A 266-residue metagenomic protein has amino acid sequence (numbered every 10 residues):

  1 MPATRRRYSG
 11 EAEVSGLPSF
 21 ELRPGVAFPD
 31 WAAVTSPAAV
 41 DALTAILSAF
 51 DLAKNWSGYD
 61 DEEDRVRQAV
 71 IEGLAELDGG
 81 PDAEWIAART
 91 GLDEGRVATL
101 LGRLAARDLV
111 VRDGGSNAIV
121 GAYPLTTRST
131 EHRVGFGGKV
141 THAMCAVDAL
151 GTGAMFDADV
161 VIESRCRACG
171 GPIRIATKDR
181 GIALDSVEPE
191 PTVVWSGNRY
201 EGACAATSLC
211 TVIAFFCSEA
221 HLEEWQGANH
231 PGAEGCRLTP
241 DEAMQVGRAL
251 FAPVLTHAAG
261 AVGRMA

Functional and structural regions predicted by a protein language model:
P2-A38, T141, A158-V161, P172-A266: Long, low-complexity, charge-rich intrinsically disordered regions
P37-Q68: Short alpha-helical segments that sit at the start of domains
S57-E63, G114-G137, D179: Short, cationic-aromatic polyanion-contact patches
E76-T90: Short acidic, hydrophobic short linear motifs in intrinsically disordered regions
G91-A106: Short amphipathic alpha-helical interaction segments
A105-S116: A short, conserved structural fragment
A122-D159: Short, amphipathic alpha-helical interaction segments positioned at domain boundaries
C166-C169: Short cysteine-rich clusters marking metal-coordination/redox-active sites
